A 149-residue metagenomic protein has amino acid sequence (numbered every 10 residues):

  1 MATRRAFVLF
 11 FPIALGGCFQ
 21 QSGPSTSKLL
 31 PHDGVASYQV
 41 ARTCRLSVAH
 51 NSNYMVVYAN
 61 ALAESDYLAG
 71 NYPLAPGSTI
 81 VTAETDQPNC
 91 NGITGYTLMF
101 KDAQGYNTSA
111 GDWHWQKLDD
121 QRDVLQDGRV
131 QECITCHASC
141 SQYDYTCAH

Functional and structural regions predicted by a protein language model:
M1-F7: Bacterial N-terminal signal peptides that target proteins for export
V8-G16: Bacterial N-terminal signal peptides
F19-N53, Y67-H149: Sequence context surrounding c-type heme c attachment/ligation sites in exported
Y54-S65: Short, structured beta-strand/loop micro-motifs enriched in basic residues and often containing a Trp
